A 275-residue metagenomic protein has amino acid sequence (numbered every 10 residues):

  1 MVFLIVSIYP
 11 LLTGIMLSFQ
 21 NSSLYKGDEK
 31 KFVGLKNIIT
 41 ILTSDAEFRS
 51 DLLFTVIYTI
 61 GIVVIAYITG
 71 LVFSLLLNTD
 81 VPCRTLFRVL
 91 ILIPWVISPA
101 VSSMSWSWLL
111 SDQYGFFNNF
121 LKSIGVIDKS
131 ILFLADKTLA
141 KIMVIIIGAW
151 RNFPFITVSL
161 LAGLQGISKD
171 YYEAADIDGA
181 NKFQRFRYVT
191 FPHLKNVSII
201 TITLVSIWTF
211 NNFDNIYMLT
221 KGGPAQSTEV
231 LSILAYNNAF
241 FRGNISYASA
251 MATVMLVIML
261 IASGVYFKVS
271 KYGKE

Functional and structural regions predicted by a protein language model:
M1-E275: A structural signal for multi-pass alpha-helical bundles of membrane permease subunits that mediate small-molecule
